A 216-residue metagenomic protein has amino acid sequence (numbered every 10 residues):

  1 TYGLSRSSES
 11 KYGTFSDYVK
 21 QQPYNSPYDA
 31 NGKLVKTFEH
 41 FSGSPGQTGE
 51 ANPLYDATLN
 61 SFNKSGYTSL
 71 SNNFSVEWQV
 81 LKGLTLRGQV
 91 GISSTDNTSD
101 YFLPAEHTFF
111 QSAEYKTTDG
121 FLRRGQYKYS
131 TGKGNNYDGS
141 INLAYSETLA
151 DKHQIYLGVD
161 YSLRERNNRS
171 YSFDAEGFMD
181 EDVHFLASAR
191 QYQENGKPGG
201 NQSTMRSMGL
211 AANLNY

Functional and structural regions predicted by a protein language model:
T1-S71, Q89-G209: Surface-exposed loop/interface segments of Gram-negative outer-membrane beta-barrel transport/assembly proteins
W78-L84, E147-D151, Y216: Outer-membrane beta-barrel strand-turn architecture
G209-Y216: Contiguous, well-ordered alpha-helical segments that form the cores/surfaces of helical PPI scaffolds
